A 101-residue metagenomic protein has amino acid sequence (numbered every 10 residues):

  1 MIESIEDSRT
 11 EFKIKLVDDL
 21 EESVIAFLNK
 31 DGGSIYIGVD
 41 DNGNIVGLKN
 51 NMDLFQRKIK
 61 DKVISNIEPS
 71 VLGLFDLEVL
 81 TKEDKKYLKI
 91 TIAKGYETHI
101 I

Functional and structural regions predicted by a protein language model:
M1-I101: Conserved N-terminal catalytic/coupling substructures associated with nucleotide/phosphate chemistry
